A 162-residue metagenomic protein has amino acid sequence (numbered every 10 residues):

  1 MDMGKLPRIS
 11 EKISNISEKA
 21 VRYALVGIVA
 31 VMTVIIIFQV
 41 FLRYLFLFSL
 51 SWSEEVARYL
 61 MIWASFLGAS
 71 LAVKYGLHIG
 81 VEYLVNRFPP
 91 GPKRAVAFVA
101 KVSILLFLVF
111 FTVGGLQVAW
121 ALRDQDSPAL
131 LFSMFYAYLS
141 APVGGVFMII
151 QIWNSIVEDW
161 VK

Functional and structural regions predicted by a protein language model:
M1-K162: Alpha-helical transmembrane segments and membrane-interface helix-loop junctions in multi-pass membrane proteins
